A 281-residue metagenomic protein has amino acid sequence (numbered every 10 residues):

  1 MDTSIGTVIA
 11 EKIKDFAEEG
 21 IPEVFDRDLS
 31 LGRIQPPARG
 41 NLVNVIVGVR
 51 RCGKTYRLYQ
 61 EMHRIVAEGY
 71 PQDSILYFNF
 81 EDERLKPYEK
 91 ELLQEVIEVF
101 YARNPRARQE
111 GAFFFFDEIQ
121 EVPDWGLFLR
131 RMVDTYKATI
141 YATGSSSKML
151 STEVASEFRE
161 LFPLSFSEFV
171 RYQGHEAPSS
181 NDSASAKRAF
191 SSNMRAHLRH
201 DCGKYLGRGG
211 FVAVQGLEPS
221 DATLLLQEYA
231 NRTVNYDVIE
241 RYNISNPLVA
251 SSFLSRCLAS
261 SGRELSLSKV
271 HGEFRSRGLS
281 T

Functional and structural regions predicted by a protein language model:
M1-Q35: N-terminal pre-Walker A segment at the start of P-loop NTPase domains
D2-F16, R171-T281: Interdomain hinge/linker elements that couple catalytic modules in large macromolecular machines
I46: Hydrophobic anchor at the beta1->P-loop junction of P-loop NTPases
R57: Hydrophobic positions on the alpha1 helix immediately C-terminal to the Walker A/P-loop
Y77-Q109: Short glycine-rich substrate-engagement loop in P-loop NTPases that contacts/grips substrate
R106-W125: Conserved P-loop NTPase "ATPase switch" module shared by AAA+ and STAND
F115, D134, T139-S145, E160: Structural recognition of the conserved hydrophobic beta-strand(s) that form the central parallel beta-sheet of P-loop
S147-L164, R171-H175: Short regulatory helix/loop adjacent to the ATP-binding pocket of P-loop NTPases
